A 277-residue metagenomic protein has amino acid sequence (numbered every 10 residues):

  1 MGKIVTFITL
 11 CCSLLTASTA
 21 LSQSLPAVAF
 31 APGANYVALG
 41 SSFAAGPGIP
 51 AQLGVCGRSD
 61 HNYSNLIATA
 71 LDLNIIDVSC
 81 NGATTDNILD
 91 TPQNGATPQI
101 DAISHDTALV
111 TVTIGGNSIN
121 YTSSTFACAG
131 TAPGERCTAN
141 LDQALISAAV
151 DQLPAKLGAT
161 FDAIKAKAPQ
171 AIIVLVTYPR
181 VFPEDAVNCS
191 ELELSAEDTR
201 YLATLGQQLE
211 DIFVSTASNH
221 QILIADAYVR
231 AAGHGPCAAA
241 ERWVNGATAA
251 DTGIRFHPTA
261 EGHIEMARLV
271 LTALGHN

Functional and structural regions predicted by a protein language model:
M1-I8: Bacterial N-terminal signal peptides that target proteins for export
I8-A17: Bacterial N-terminal signal peptides
Q23-N35, P92-V110, G158-Q170, L271: Short amphipathic alpha-helices and their capping/turn segments at secondary-structure boundaries
S24-N81, I100-D101, A129-A132: Serine-esterase "nucleophile elbow" of acetyl-processing enzymes
N35-G40, A44, N74-S79, A108-T113 (+4 more regions): Structural recognition of the beta-strand scaffold that forms the well-ordered cores of secreted hydrolase catalytic
P47-I49, Q93-A149, R180: Oxyanion-hole/transition-state-stabilizing segment in secreted/luminal serine hydrolases and related acyltransferases
A70-L73, K156-V174, Q208-D226: A structural motif corresponding to the C-terminal end of an alpha-helix and its immediate exit/capping segment
P179-N277: Catalytic His-Asp segment of secreted/periplasmic serine-dependent ester chemistry enzymes
